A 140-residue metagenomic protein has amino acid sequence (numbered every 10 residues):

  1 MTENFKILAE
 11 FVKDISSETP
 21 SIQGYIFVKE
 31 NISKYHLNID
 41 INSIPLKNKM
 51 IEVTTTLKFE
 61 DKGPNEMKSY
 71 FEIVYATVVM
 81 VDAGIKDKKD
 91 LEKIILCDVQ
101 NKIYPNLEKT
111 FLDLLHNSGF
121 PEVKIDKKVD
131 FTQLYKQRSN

Functional and structural regions predicted by a protein language model:
M1-N140: N-terminal intrinsically disordered, cationic/polar leader segments that include organellar targeting peptides
